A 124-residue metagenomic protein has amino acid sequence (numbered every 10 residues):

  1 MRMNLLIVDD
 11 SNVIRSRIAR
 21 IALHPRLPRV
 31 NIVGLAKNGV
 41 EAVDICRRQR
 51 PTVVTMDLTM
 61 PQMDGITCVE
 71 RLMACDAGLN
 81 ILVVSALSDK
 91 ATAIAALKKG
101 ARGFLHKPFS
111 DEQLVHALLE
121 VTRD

Functional and structural regions predicted by a protein language model:
N12-G34: Two-component/phosphorelay signaling modules centered on CheY-like receiver
N38-E41, D64-T67: Acidic catalytic/metal-coordinating carboxylates
Q49-T55: Active-site beta3 strand of CheY-like receiver
M60: Receiver (REC) domain active-site loop signature in two-component systems and cognate sites in sensor histidine kinases
L87-S88: Short, conserved "switch-loop" micro-motifs in signal-transduction and mechanochemical regulators
F109-L119: C-terminal output helix
